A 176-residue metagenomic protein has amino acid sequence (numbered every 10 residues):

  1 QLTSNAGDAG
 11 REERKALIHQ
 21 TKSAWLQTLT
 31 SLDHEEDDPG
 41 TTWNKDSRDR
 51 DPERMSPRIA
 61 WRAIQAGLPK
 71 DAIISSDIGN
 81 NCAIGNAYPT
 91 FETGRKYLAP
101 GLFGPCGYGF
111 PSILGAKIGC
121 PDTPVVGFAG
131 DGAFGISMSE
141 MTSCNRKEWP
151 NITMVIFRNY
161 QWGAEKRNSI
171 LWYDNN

Functional and structural regions predicted by a protein language model:
Q1, E13, L17, T21-W25 (+5 more regions): General structural feature for long, well-ordered alpha-helical segments within catalytic domains of soluble enzymes
Q1-R11, I84-N176: Thiamine diphosphate
D8-G40: Flexible, glycine/charged-enriched surface loops at secondary-structure junctions
T28-C120: Active-site diphosphate/adenylate-binding microenvironment
